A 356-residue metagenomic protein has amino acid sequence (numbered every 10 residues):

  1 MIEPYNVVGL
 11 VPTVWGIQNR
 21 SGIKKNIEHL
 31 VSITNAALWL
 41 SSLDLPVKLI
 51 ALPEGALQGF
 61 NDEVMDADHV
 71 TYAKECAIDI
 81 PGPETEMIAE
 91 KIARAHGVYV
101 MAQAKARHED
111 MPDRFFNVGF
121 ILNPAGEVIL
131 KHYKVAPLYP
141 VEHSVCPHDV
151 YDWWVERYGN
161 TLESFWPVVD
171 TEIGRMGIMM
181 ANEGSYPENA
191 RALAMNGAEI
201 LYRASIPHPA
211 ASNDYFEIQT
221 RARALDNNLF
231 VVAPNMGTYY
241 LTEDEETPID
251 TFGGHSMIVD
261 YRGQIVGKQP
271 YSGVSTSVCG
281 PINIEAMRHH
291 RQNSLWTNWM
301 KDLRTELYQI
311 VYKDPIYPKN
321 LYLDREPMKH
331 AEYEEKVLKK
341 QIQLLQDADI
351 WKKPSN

Functional and structural regions predicted by a protein language model:
I2-N19, I23, A51, V118 (+3 more regions): Active-site-proximal beta-strand elements of phosphoester/diester hydrolases
W15-K25, I78, H143-D152: Acidic/histidine-rich helix-loop elements that form or flank divalent-metal/phosphate-binding sites at the catalytic
R20-N26, Y99, F165-P167, K353-N356: Eukaryotic scaffold repeat domains enriched in small/polar residues
K24, E28, N35-Y133, P140 (+1 more regions): Cys-nucleophile CN-hydrolase/nitrilase-fold catalytic domain and related Cys-dependent amidase chemistry that acts on
I80-M101, R175, A181-C279: CN hydrolase (nitrilase-like) catalytic-core segments centered on the catalytic cysteine and neighboring Lys/Glu
R107-E199, H208-A222: Active-site catalytic loop in hydrolytic enzyme cores
N235-N356: C-terminal beta-strand edge segments of enzyme domains
